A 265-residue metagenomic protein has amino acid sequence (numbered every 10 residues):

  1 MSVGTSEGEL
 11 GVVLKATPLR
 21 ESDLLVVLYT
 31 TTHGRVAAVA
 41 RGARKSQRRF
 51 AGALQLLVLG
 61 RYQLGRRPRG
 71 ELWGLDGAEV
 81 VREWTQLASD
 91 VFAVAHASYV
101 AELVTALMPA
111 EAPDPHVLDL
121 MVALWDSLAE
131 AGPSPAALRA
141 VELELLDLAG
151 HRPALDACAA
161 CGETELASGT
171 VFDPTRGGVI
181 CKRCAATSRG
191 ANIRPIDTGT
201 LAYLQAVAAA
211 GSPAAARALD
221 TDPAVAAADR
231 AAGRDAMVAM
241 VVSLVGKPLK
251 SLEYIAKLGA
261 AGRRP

Functional and structural regions predicted by a protein language model:
M1-P265: Non-catalytic alpha-helical scaffolds and adjoining flexible linkers that form interface surfaces for assembly
